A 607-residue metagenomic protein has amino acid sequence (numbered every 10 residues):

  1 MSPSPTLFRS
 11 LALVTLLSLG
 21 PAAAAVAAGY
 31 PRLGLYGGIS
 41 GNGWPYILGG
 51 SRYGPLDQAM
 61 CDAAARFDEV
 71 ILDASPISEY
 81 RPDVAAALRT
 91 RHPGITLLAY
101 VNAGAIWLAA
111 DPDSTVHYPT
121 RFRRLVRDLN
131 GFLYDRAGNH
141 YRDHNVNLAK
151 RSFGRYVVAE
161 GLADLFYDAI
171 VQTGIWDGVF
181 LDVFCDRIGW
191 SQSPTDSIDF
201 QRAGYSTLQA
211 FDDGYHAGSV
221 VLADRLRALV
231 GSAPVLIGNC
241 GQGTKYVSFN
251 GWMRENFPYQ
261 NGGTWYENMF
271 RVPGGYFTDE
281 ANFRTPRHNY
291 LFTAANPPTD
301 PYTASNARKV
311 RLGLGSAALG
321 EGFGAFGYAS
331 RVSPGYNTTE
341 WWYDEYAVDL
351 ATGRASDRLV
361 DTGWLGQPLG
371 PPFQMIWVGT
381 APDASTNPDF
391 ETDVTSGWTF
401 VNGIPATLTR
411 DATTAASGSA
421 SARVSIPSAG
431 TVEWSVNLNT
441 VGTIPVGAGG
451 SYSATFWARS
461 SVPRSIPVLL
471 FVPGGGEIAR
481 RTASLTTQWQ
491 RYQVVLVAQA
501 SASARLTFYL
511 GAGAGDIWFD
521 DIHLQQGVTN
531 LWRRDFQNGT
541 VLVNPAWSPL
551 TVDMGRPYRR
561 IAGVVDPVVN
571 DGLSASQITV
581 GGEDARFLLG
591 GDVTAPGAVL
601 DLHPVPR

Functional and structural regions predicted by a protein language model:
M1-F8: N-terminal secretory signal peptides that target proteins for export/translocation
S10-P21: Bacterial N-terminal signal peptides
L16, N387, S419-S421, G539 (+2 more regions): A residue-level signal for beta-strand positions that form part of recognition/binding surfaces within mature
A25-T380, G511, F519, Q526-G591: Glycan-processing catalytic domains of CAZymes
V378-N530: Extracellular and organelle-lumenal recognition/adhesion modules and their flexible linkers in secreted
T594-R607: Pro/Thr/Ser/Gly-rich low-complexity, intrinsically disordered linker/stalk tracts
